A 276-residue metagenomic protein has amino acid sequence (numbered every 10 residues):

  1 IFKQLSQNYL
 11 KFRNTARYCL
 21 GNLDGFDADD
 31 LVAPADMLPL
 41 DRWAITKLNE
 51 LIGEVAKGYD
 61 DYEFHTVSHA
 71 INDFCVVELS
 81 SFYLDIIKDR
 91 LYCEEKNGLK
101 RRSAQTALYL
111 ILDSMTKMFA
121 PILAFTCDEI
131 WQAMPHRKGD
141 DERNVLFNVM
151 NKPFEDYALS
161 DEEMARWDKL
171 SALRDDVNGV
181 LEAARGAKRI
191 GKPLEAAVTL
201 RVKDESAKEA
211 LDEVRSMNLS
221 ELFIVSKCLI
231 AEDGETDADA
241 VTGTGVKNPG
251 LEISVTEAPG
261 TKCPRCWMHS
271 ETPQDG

Functional and structural regions predicted by a protein language model:
I1-Q7, D61, H65-T66, Y157-S160 (+1 more regions): Conserved phosphate-binding loops in nucleotide/dinucleotide-binding enzymes
F12: C-terminal binding/interaction regions
G25-G53, D85-V180, A187-S206, A231-S254: Acidic, turn-prone loop/beta-hairpin segments
R215-G234: A glycine-rich helix N-cap at a beta->alpha junction
C263-C266: Short cysteine-rich clusters marking metal-coordination/redox-active sites
H269-T272: Cys/His-rich metal-chelating microdomains
D275-G276: Short cysteine/histidine-rich zinc-coordinating motifs and their immediately flanking basic loops
